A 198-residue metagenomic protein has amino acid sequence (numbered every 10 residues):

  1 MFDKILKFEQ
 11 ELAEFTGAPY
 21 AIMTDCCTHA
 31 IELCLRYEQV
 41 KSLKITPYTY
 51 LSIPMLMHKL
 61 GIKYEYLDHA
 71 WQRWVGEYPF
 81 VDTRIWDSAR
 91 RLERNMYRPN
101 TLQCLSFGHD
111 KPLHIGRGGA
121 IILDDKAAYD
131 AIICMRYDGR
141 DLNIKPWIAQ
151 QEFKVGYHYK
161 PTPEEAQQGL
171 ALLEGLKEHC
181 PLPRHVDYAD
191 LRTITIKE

Functional and structural regions predicted by a protein language model:
M1-H29, P183-E198: Conserved N-terminal alpha-helix of the aminotransferase class I/II PLP-enzyme fold
K7, H29, L51-S52, A127: Short alpha-helical
A18-A21, K41-S42, G118: Short active-site oxyanion
M23, I45, I121: Conserved SAM-binding loop
A30-L35, M57, G119, G169: Buried hydrophobic packing segments
L33-Y97: PLP-dependent aminotransferase-like
R91-R94, L102-E198: Active-site region of PLP-dependent enzymes
